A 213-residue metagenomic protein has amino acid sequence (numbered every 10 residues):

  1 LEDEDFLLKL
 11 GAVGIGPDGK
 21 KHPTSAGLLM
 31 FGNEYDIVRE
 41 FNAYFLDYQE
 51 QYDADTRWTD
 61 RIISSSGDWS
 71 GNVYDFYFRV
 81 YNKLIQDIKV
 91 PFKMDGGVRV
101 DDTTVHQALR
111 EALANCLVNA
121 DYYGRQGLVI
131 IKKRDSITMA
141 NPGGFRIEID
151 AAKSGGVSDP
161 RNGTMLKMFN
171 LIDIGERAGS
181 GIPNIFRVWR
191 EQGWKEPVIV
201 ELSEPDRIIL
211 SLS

Functional and structural regions predicted by a protein language model:
L1-G124, K132, R146-S158, G181 (+1 more regions): Active-site helix-to-loop segments that bind/position phosphate- or nucleotide-bearing substrates and donors across
Y81, L113-L117, L166, N170 (+2 more regions): Generic hydrophobic alpha-helical scaffold/packing signal
I137-D173, S213: Glycine-rich/acidic phosphate-handling loop/turn and adjacent ATP-lid/helix of nucleotide-binding kinase/ATPase domains
E176-R177, N184-K195: Conserved glycine-/histidine-rich ATP-lid loop and adjacent helix of the Bergerat-fold HATPase_c
V200-L202, I209: Basic, amphipathic alpha-helical segments enriched in Lys/Arg and hydrophobic/aromatic residues
R207-S213: Short C-terminal beta-strand
